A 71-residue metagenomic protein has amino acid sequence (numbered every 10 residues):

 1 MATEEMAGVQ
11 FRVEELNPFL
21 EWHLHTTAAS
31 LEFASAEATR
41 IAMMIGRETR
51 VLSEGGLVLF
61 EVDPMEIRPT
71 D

Functional and structural regions predicted by a protein language model:
M1, F11-R12, A34, I45 (+1 more regions): Exposed, low-complexity/repetitive linear segments and helix-based recognition motifs, biased toward charged/polar
M1-E4, P69-D71: Short intrinsically disordered terminal tails
A2-L24: Short aromatic-glycine-(Arg/Gly/Cys) micro-motifs in beta-strand/loop hairpins
F19, A28-S53: A short, charged, amphipathic alpha-helix used as a generic interaction element across diverse proteins
L20-T26, L57-E61: Surface-exposed loop/edge segments in extracytoplasmic proteins
M43-D71: Short, mixed-charge low-complexity intrinsically disordered segments
